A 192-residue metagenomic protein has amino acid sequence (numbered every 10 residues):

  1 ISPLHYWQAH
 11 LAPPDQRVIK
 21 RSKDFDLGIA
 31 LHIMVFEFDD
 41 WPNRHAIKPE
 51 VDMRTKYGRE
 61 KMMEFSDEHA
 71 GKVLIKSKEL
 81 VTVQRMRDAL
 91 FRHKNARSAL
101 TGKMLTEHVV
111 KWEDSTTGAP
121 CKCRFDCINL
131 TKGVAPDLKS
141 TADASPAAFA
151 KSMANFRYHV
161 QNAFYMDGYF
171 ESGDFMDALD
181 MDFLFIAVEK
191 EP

Functional and structural regions predicted by a protein language model:
I1-K122: Metal-dependent nuclease catalytic cores that hydrolyze phosphodiester bonds in DNA/RNA, characterized by
T101-P192: Mg2+/Mn2+-dependent nuclease catalytic core
